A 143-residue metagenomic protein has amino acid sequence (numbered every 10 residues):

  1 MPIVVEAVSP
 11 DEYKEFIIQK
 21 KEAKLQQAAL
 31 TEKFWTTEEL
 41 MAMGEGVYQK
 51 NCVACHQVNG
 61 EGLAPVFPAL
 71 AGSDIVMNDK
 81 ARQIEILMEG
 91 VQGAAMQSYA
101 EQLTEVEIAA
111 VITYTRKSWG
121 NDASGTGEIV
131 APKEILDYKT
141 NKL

Functional and structural regions predicted by a protein language model:
M1, A7-S9: Membrane-embedded segments
M1-P2, T126: Short conserved catalytic/interaction loops centered on acidic-Pro-aromatic/His motifs
P2, A64-A69: Short cysteine/histidine-rich zinc-coordinating motifs and their immediately flanking basic loops
P10, K14-L40, E101-L143: Flexible coil segments in periplasmic/lumen-exposed cytochrome c-class electron-transfer proteins
D11, K50, A94: Glycine-centered loop/turn positions within well-structured domains that cap or flank conserved ligand/cofactor-binding
T37-L63, A71-E89: Sequence/structural segment immediately N-terminal to covalent heme-attachment motifs in c-type and related
G62-V66, Q92, A131: N-terminal alpha-helical segment
A69-G125: Extracytoplasmic electron-transfer domains, predominantly the class I c-type cytochrome c fold
